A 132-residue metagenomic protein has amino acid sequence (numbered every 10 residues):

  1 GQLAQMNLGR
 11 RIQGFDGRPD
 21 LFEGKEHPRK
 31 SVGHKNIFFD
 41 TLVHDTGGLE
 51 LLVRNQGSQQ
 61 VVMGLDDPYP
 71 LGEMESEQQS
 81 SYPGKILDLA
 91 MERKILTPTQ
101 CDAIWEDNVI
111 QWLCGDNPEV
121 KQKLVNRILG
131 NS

Functional and structural regions predicted by a protein language model:
G1-V32: Aromatic-lined glycan-binding groove of carbohydrate-active enzymes
I12-G17, I37-F39, G57: Short linear motifs at secondary-structure transitions and domain/linker junctions
G24-H34, N55, R93-I95: Short, conserved catalytic or adaptor-binding loops enriched in Gly and charged residues
F39, V43-V62, P68-S132: Mid-to-C-terminal alpha-helical segments outside catalytic/metal-binding sites
